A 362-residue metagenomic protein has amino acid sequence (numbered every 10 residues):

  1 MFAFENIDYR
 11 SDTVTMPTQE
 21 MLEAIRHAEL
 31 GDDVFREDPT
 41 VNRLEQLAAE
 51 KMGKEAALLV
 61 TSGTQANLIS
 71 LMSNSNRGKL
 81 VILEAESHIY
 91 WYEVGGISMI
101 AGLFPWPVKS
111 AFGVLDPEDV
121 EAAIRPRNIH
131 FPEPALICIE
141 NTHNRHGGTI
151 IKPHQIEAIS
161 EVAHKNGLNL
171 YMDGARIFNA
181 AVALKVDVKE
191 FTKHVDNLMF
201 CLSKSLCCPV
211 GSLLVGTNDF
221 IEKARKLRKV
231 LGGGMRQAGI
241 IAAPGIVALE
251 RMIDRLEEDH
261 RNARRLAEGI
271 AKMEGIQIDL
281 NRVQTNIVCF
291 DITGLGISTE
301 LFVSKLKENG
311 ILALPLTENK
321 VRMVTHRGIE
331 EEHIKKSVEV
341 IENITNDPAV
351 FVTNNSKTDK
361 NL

Functional and structural regions predicted by a protein language model:
F2-N281, T285-N309, L314-K320, V324-I329 (+3 more regions): Conserved PLP-enzyme active-site core in the AAT-like
